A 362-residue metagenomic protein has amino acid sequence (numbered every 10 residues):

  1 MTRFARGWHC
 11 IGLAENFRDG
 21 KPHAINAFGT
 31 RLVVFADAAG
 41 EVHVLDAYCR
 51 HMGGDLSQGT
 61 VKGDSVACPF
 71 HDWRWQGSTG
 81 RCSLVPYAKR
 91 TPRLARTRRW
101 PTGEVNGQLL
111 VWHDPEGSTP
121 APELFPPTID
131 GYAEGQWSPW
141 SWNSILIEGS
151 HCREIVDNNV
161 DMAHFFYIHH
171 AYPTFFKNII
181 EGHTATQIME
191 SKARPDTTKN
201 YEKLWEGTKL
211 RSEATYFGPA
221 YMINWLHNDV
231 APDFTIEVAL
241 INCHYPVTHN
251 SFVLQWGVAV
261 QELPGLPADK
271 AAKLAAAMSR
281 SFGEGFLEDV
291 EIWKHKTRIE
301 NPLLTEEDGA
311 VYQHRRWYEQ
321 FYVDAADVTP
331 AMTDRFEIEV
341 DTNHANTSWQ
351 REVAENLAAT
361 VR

Functional and structural regions predicted by a protein language model:
M1-G7: Hydrophobic, proline/glycine-rich low-complexity stretches
A5, R96, G103-V105, I236-V238 (+1 more regions): A short, structural micro-pattern
R6, P22-H23, L263: Membrane-targeting and insertion segments and their boundary/processing signals
C10-Y132, N346-R362: Rieske [2Fe-2S] iron-sulfur-binding domain
E41, A121-R362: C-terminal catalytic domain of Rieske-type non-heme iron oxygenases
